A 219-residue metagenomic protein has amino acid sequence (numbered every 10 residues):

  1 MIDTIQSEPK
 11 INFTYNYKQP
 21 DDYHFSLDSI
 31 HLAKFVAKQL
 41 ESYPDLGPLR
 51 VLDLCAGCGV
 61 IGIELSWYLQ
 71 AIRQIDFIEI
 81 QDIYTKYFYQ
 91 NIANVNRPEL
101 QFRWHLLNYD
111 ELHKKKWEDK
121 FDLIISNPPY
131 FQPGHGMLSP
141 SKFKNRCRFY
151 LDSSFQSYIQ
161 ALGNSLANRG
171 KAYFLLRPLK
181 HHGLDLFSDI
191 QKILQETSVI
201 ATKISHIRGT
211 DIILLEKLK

Functional and structural regions predicted by a protein language model:
M1-S42: S-adenosyl-L-methionine
D28, K34-W117, S126, Q132-G134: Conserved SAM/SAH cofactor-binding pocket of Class I
H31, S154-L214: Conserved Class I SAM-dependent methyltransferase catalytic core
Y89-Q90, G136-S139, D185-S188: Short amphipathic alpha-helical segments
L123: Short, Asp-centered acidic motifs that coordinate Mg2+ and/or phosphate in catalytic or ligand-binding sites
P128-S157: Mobile active-site "lid"/loop adjacent to the S-adenosyl-L-methionine
L215-K219: C-terminal lobe and adjacent flexible extensions of AdoMet/dcAdoMet transferase-like proteins
